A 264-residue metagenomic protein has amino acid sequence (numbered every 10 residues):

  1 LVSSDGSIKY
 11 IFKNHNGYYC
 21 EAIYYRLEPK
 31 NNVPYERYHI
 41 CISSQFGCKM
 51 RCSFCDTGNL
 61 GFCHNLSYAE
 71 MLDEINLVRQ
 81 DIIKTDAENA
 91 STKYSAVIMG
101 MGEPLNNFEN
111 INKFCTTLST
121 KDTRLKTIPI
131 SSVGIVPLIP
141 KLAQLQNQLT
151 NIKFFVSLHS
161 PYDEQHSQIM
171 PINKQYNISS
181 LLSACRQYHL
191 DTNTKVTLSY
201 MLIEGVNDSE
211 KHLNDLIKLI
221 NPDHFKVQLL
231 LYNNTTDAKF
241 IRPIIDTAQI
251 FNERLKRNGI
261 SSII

Functional and structural regions predicted by a protein language model:
L1-S3, P29, S43-S44, S131 (+1 more regions): Short linear Ser/Thr-Pro motifs
L1-Y38: Flexible, acidic/Gly-rich N-terminal and inter-domain linker regions that tether and position cofactor-handling modules
N14-N16, R26, F46, L158-S160 (+1 more regions): Non-catalytic surface loops within mature trypsin-like serine protease
E21, E74, E103: Acidic-residue sensor for enzyme active/binding pockets
R26-D73, L77: Canonical Radical SAM [4Fe-4S] cluster-binding loop centered on the CxxxCxxC motif and its immediate flanking residues
R79-R254, N258: Conserved AdoMet/S-adenosylmethionine-binding subsite of the radical SAM
